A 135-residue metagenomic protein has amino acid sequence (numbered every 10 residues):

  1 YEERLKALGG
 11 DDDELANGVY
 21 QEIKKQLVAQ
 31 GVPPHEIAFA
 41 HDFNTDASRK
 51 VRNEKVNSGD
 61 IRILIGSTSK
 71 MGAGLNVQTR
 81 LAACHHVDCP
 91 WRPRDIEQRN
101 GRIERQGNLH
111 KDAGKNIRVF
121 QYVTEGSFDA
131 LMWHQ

Functional and structural regions predicted by a protein language model:
Y1-H41: Conserved helicase motor "Helicase C" RecA-like lobe of SF1/SF2 P-loop NTPases
Y1-K6, N44-D46, K70-G72, P90-R92 (+2 more regions): Short, solvent-exposed loop/turn segments at secondary-structure junctions
E22-Q26, V51-K55, N76, R80 (+2 more regions): Alpha-helical scaffold elements adjacent to nucleotide-binding pockets in ATP/GTP-utilizing enzyme cores
K24, V28, P33-T68: Conserved helicase ATPase core of P-loop NTP-dependent helicases/translocases
P33-H35, A73, A113-K115: Residue-level signal for beta-strand positions within conserved beta-sheet cores that form or flank
A40, G66-S67, H86-D88, Q121-V123: Conserved beta-strand segments of the P-loop GTPase G domain that flank and frequently precede/overlap
N76-C89, R118-Q121: A short beta-strand element within the Helicase C-terminal
W91-N100, E104-Q135: A conserved SF2-helicase RecA2
